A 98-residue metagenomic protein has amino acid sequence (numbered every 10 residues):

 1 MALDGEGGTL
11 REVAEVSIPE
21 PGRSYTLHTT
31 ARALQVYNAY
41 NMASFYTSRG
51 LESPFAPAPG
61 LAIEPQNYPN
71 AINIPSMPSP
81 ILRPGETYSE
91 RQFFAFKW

Functional and structural regions predicted by a protein language model:
M1-W98: Active-site pocket scaffolds in enzymes
